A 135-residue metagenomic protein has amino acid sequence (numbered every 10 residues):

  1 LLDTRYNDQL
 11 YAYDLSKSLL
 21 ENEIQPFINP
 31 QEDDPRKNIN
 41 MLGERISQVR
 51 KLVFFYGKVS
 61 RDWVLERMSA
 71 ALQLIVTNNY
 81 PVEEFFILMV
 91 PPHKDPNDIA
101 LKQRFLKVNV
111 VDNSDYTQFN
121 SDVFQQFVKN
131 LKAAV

Functional and structural regions predicted by a protein language model:
L1-L52, L72, V76-E84: Conserved N-terminal substructure of TIR/SEFIR domains
L1-Y13, D95-V135: C-terminal interaction surface of TIR/SEFIR-family domains
A12-Y13, I39, V64-M68, S121: Conserved strand-to-helix beginnings and helix N-cap segments that scaffold or border functional pockets
Q48, E66-A70, Q126, N130: Alpha-helical scaffold elements adjacent to nucleotide-binding pockets in ATP/GTP-utilizing enzyme cores
Q48-D62: Short, basic, helix/turn surface patches
G57-S60, V82-N97, D115: Short beta-alpha junction loops
K58-T77: Conserved TIR/SEFIR loop-to-helix hotspot centered on a Trp-containing motif with a nearby acidic residue
